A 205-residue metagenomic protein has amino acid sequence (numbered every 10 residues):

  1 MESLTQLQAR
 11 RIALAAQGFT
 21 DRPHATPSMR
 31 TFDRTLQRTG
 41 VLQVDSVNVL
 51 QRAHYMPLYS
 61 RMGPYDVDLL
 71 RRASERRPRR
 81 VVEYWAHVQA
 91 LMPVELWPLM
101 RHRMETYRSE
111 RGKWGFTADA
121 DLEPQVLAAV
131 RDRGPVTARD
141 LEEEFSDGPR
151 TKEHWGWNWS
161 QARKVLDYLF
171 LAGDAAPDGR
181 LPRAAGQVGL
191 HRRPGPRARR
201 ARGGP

Functional and structural regions predicted by a protein language model:
M1-P205: Long, low-complexity intrinsically disordered regions
